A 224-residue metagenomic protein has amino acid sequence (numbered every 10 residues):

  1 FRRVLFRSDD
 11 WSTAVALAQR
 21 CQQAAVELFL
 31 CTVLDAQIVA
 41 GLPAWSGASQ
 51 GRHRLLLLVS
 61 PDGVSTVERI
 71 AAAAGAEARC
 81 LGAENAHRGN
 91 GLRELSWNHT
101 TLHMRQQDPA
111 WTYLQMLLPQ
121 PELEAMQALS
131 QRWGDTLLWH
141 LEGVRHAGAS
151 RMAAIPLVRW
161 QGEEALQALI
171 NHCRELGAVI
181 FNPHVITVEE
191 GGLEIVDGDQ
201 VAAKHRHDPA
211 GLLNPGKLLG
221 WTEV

Functional and structural regions predicted by a protein language model:
F1: Catalytic cores of enzyme domains
V4-L5: Short, small-residue-biased leader/transition segments that mark boundaries at the very start of proteins
D9-S12, L57-S65, P119-E122, V158-E163: Helix N-cap motif at beta-to-alpha junctions
W11, I38-A40, E190-G192: Active-site beta-strand->loop segment that positions catalytic residues and contacts the acyl thioester
V15, Q19-L28, T32-L34: Glycine/proline-enriched, intrinsically flexible loops and inter-domain linkers
F29-H53: Glycine-/charge-enriched secondary-structure boundary and capping motifs
A48, A71-V224: Conserved glycine-rich FAD pyrophosphate-binding loop
Q50-C80: Glycine-rich, acidic/polar active-site loops that bind/position phosphate-bearing ligands
